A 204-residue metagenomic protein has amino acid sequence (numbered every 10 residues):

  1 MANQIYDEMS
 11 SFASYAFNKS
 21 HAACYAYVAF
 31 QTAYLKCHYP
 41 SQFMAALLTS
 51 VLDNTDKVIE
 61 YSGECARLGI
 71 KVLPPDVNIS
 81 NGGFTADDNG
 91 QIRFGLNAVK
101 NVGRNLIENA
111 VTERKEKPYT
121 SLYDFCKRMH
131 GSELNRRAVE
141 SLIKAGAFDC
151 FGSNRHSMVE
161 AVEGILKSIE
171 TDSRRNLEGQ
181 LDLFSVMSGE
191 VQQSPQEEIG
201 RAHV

Functional and structural regions predicted by a protein language model:
M1-R201: Noncatalytic, beta-rich nucleic-acid-contacting surfaces in large DNA/RNA-processing enzymes
